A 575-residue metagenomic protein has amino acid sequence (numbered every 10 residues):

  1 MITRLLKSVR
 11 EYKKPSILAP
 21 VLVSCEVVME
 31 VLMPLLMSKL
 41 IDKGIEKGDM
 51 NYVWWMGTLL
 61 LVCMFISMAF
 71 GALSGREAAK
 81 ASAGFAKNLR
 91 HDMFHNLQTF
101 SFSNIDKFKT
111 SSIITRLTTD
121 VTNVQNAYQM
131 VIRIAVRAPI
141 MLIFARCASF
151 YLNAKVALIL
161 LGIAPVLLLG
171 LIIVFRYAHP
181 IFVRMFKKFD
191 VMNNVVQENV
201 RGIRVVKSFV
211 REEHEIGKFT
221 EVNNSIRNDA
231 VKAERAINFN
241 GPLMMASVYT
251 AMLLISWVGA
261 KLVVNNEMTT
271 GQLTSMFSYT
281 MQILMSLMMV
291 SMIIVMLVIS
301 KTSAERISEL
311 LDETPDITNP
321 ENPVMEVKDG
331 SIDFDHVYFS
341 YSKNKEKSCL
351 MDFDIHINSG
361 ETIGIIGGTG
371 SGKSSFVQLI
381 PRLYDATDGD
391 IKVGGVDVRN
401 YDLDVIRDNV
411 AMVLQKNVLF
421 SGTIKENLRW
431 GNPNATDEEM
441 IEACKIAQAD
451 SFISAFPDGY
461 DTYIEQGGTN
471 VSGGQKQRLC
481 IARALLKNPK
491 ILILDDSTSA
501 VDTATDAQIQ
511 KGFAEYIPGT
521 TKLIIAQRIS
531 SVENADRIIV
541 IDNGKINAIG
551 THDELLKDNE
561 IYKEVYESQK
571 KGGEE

Functional and structural regions predicted by a protein language model:
M1-M33, M37, I45-L59, L73-A78 (+17 more regions): Membrane-integrated ABC transporters
E11, P15-V28, K39, L60-C63 (+3 more regions): Transmembrane helices of ABC transporter permease
E11-K14, A78, T99-S103, T119-I132 (+7 more regions): An intracellular "coupling" helix at the cytosolic face of ABC transporter transmembrane type-1 domains
E26, E30-P34, V62, S67-S82 (+7 more regions): Alpha-helical transmembrane segments
M33, M37, T58, S74 (+8 more regions): Hydrophobic/aromatic residues in alpha-helical transmembrane segments
K47, A83, H91-T115, T119-V121 (+5 more regions): Short intracellular "coupling" helices and adjacent cytoplasmic loop segments at the cytosolic face of multi-pass
G48-V53, F144, A148-G162, R176 (+2 more regions): Helix-loop-helix
M325-E575: ABC-type nucleotide-binding domain
